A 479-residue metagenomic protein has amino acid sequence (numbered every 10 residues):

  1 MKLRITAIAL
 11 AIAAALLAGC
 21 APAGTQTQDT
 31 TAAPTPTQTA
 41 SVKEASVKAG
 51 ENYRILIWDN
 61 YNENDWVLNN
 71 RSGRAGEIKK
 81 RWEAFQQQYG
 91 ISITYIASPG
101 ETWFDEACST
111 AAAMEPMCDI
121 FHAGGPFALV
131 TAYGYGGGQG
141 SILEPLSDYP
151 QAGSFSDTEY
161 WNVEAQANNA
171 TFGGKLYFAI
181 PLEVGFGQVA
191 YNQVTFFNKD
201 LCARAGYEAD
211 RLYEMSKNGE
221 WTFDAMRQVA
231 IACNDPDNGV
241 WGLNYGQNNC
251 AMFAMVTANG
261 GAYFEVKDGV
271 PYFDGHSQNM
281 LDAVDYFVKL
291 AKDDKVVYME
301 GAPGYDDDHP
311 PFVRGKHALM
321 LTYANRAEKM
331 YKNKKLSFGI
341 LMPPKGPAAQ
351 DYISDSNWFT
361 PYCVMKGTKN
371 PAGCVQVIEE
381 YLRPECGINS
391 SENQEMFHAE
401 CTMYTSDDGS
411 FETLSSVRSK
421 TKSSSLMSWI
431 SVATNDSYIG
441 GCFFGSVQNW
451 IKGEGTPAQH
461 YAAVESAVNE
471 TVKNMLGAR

Functional and structural regions predicted by a protein language model:
I5, A14, C20-G136, E454-R479: Conserved N-terminal structural module of periplasmic/extracytoplasmic solute-binding proteins
A40-N52, P99-E101, A128-N192, D224 (+2 more regions): Hinge/lid segment of periplasmic solute-binding proteins
S109-A112, P116-G124, S154-C202, Q350-D355 (+1 more regions): A structural signal for short loop-to-beta-strand junctions that line the ligand-binding cleft of periplasmic/secreted
D119-F121, A170-T195, A203, G219-Y272: Extracytoplasmic/periplasmic solute-binding protein
S147-W161, S216-N218, A262-D282, K345-I353: Short, solvent-exposed loop/beta-turn-alpha elements that line the ligand-binding surface or hinge of extracytoplasmic
G174-K175, Y331-A399: Extracytoplasmic/periplasmic substrate-recognition and gating elements
R227-A232, V266-A302: Glycine-centered hinge/linker elements that transmit conformational signals in sensory and ligand-binding systems
K366-V375, E385-R479: Conserved C-terminal helix/tail region of periplasmic/extracytoplasmic solute-binding proteins
